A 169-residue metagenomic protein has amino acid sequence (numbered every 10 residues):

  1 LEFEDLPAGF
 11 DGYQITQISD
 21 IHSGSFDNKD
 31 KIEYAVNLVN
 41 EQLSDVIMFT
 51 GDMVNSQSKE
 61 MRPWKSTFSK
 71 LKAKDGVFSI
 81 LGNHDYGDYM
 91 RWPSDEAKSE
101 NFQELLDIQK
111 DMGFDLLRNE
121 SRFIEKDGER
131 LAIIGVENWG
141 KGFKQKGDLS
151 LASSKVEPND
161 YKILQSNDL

Functional and structural regions predicted by a protein language model:
L1-E4: N-terminal membrane-anchoring alpha-helices
L6-L169: Soluble catalytic domains of enzymes that build or remodel membrane lipids, polysaccharides, and related
